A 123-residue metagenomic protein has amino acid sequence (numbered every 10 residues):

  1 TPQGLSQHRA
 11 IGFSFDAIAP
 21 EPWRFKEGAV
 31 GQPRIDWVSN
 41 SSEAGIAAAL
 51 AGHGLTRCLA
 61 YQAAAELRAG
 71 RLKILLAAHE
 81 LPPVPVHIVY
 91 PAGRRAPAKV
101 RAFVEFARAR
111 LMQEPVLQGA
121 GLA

Functional and structural regions predicted by a protein language model:
T1-V86, Q113-A123: C-terminal regulatory
L59, R95-A109, P115: Short amphipathic alpha-helical coupling segments at ligand-binding clamshell hinges and other catalytic/signaling
V86-A96: A bilobed periplasmic-binding-protein/Venus flytrap-type ligand-binding module shared by bacterial periplasmic
